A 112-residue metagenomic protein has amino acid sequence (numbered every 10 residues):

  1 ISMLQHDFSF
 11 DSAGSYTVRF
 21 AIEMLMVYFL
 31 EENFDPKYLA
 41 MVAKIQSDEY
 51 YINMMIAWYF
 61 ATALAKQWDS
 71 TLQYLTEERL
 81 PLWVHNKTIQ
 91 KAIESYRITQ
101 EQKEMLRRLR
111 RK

Functional and structural regions predicted by a protein language model:
I1-K112: Alpha-helical scaffold domains
